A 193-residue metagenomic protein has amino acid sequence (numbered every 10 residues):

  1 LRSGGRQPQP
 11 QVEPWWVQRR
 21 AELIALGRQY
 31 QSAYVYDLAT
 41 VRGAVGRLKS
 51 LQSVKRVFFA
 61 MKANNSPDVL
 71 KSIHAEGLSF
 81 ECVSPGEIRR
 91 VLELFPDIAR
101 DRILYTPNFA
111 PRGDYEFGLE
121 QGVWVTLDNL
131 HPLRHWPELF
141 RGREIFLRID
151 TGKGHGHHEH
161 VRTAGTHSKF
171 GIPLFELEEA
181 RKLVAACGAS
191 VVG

Functional and structural regions predicted by a protein language model:
L1-R143, H167, E178, K182 (+1 more regions): A charged N-terminal "starter" segment
L147-L174, R181: Phosphate/diphosphate-binding glycine-rich loops and adjacent basic-rich segments that engage nucleotide
R148, V192-G193: Short, surface-exposed recognition loops or helix-turn segments adjacent to catalytic cores
